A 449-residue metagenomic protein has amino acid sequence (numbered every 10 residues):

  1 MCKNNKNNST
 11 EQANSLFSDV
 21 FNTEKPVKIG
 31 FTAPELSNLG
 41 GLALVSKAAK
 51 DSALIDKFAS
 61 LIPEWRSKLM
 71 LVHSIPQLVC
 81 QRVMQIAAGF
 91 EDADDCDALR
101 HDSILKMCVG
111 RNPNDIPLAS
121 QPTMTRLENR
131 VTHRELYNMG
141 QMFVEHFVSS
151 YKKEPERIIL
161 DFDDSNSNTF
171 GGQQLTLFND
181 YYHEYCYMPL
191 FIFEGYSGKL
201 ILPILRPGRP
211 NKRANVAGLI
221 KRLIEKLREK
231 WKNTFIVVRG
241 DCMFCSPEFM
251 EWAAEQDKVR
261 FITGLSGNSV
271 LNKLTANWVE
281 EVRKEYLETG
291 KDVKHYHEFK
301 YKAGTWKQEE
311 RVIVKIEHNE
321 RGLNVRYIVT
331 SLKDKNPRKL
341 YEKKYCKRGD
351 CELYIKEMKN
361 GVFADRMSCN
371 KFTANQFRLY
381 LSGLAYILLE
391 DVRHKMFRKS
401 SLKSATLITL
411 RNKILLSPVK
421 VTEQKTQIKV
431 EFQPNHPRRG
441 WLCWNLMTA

Functional and structural regions predicted by a protein language model:
M1-E184, P189-N211, N215-K230, E255 (+2 more regions): Dynamic "connector" segments at or just before major functional cores
N4, E11-V27, F31, R260-N360 (+1 more regions): An anionic, glycine-rich sequence signature occurring as long contiguous blocks
A48, N336-F377, L381, A385-R393: Short amphipathic alpha-helical "interface-anchor" segments enriched in bulky aromatics
M84-A87, L99-D102, R130, R222-K226 (+10 more regions): Generic, well-ordered alpha-helical scaffold segments in large soluble proteins
R157-I159, F235-R239, R260-I262: Structural preference for beta-strand elements that scaffold enzyme active sites
D163, T234-C245: Acidic/histidine-rich, metal-coordinating catalytic segments
M250-V259: Short, surface-exposed basic-aromatic patches at helix termini and helix-loop junctions that form
G361-F363, T373-Q376, R398-L415, Q433: A glycine-rich phosphate-binding loop feature that marks nucleotide/adenosyl-phosphate handling sites
